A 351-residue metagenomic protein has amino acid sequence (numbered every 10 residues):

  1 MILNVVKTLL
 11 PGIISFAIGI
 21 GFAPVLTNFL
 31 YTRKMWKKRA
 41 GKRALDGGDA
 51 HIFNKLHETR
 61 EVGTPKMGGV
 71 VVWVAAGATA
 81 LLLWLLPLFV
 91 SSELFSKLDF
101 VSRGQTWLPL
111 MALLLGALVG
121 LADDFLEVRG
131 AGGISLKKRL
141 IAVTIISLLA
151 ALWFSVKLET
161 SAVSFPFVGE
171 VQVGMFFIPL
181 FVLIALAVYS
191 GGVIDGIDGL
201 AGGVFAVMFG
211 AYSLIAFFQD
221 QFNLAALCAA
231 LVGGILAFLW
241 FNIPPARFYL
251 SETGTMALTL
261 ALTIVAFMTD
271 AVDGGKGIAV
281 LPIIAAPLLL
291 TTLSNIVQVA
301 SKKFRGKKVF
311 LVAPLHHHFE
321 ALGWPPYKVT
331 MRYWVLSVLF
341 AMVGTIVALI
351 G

Functional and structural regions predicted by a protein language model:
I2-M35, R39-A40, D49, W73-L121 (+4 more regions): Alpha-helical transmembrane segments
K42-T64, A131-G132, L136-R139, A321: Juxtamembrane helix-capping/reentrant segments at transmembrane boundaries
V62, F95-L108, L126-A142: Membrane-interfacial loop-to-helix junctions in multi-pass inner-membrane proteins
E127-S135, V163-V171, P325: Membrane interface segments of multi-pass transport proteins and intramembrane proteases
G133-T144, W153-S161: Glycine- and small hydrophobic-enriched segments that form the cores of compact globular domains
S161-S164, V312: Short coil/turn segments at secondary-structure boundaries
